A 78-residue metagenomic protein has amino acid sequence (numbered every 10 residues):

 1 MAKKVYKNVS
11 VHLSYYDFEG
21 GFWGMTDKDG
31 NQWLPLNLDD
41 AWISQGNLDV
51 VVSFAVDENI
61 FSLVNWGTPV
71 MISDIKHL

Functional and structural regions predicted by a protein language model:
M1-E19, K76-L78: Structural detector for short beta-strands of small beta-barrel domains
G20-F22, D49: Exposed beta-strand and adjacent loop surfaces of beta-rich binding modules that mediate intermolecular recognition
G21, P35, S62-V64: Short acidic, gly/pro-rich beta-turn/loop elements at beta-sheet edges and active-site/ligand-binding grooves
W23-K28: Short, acidic/hydrophobic/Gly-rich beta-strand patch recurrent on exposed beta strands that often constitutes part
G30-I43: Beta-strand/loop nucleic-acid-binding surfaces
W42-D49, L78: A short, structured loop/turn motif at beta-sheet edges
G46-F61: Flexible glycine-rich surface loops and low-complexity tracts that mediate binding to linear polymers
E58-L78: OB-fold/S1-family single-stranded nucleic acid-binding modules
